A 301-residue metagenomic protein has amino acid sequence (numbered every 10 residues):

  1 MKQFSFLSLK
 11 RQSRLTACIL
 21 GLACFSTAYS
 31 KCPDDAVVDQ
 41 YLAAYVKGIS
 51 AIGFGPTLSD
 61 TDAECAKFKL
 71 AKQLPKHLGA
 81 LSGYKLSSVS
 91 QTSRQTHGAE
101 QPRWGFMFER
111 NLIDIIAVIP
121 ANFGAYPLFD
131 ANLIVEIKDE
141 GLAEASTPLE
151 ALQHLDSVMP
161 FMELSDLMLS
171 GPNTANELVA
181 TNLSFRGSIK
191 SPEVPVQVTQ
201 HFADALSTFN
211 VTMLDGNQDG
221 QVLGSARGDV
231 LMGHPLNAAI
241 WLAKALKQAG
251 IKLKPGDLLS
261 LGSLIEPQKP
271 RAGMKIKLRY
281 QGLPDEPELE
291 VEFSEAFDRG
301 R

Functional and structural regions predicted by a protein language model:
K2-T16: Bacterial N-terminal signal peptides that target proteins for export
T16-C24: Bacterial N-terminal signal peptides
S26-S30: Sec/Tat signal peptide C-region and signal peptidase I cleavage site
K31-H234, P287-E292: Catalytic-core "active-site belt" of small-molecule-metabolizing enzymes, emphasizing His/Asp/Glu-rich regions
A249-I251, S260: C-terminal soluble interaction/assembly domains
I265-Q268, G282-E286: Short, charged beta-turn/beta-strand-edge "cap" motif at the junction between a beta-strand and an adjacent loop
